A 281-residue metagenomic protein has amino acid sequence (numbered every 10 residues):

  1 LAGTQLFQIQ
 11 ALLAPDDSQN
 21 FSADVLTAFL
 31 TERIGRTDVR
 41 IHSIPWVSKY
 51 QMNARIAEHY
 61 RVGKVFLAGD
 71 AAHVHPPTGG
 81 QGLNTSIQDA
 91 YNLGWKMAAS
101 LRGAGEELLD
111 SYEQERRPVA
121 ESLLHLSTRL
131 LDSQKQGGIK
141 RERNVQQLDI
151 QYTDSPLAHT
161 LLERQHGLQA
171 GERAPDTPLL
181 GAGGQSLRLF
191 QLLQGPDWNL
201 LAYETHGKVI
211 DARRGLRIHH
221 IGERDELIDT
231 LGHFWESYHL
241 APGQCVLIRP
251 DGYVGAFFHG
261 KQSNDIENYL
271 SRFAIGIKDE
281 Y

Functional and structural regions predicted by a protein language model:
L1-N144, Y281: Core Rossmann-like FAD-binding/catalytic domain of the broad FAD-dependent monooxygenase superfamily
S18, T31-E32, E58, A99-Y281: Helical substrate-recognition/capping region of FAD-dependent monooxygenase/halogenase enzymes
